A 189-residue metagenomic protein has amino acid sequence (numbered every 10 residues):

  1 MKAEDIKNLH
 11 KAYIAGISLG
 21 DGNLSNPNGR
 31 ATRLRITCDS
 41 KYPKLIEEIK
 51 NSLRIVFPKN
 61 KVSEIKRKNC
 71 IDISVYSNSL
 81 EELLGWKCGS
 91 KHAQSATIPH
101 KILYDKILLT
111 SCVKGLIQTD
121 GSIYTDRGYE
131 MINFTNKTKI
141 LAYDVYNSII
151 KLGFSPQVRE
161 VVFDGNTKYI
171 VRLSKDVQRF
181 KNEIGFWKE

Functional and structural regions predicted by a protein language model:
M1-E189: Internal intein/HINT superfamily modules and their associated LAGLIDADG
